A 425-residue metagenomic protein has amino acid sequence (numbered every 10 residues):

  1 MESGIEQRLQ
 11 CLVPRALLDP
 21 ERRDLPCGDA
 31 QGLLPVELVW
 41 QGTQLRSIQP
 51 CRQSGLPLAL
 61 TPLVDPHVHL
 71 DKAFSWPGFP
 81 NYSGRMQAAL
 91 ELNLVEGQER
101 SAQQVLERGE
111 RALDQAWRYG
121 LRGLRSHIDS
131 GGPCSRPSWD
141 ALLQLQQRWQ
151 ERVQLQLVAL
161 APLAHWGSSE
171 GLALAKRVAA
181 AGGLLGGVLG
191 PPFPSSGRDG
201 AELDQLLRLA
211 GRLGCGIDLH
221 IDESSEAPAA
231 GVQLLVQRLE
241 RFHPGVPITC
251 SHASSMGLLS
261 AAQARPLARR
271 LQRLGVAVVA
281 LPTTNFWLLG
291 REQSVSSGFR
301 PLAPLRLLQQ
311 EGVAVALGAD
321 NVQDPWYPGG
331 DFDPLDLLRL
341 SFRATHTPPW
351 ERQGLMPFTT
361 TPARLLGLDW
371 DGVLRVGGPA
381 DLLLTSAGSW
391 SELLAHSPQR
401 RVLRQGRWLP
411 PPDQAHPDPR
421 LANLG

Functional and structural regions predicted by a protein language model:
M1-R52, W390: N-terminal metal-binding scaffold of metallo-dependent hydrolase/deaminase domains
L56-F79, S224-S225: Di-metal (Zn2+ and/or Mg2+/Mn2+) metal-binding site signature of metallo-dependent hydrolases with the MBL/beta-CASP
A73-V105, A181-L184, L206, L213 (+4 more regions): Active-site gating loops and adjacent loop-to-helix segments of metal-dependent hydrolytic enzymes
W76-H127, P133-R148, A173-A179: Alpha-helical scaffold segments that flank or form the walls of functional sites
L92-E107, V158-S169, L189-R198: Active-site mouth loops of central-metabolism enzymes
P137-W149, G167-A277, S294-L317: Histidine/acidic residue-rich metal-binding segments in metalloenzymes
Q237-I248, L288, F299-T385: His/Asp/Glu-enriched, well-ordered alpha-helical/loop segment that forms or immediately abuts the divalent-metal
P357-T360, R364, L374-G425: C-terminal cap of metal-dependent C-N hydrolases
